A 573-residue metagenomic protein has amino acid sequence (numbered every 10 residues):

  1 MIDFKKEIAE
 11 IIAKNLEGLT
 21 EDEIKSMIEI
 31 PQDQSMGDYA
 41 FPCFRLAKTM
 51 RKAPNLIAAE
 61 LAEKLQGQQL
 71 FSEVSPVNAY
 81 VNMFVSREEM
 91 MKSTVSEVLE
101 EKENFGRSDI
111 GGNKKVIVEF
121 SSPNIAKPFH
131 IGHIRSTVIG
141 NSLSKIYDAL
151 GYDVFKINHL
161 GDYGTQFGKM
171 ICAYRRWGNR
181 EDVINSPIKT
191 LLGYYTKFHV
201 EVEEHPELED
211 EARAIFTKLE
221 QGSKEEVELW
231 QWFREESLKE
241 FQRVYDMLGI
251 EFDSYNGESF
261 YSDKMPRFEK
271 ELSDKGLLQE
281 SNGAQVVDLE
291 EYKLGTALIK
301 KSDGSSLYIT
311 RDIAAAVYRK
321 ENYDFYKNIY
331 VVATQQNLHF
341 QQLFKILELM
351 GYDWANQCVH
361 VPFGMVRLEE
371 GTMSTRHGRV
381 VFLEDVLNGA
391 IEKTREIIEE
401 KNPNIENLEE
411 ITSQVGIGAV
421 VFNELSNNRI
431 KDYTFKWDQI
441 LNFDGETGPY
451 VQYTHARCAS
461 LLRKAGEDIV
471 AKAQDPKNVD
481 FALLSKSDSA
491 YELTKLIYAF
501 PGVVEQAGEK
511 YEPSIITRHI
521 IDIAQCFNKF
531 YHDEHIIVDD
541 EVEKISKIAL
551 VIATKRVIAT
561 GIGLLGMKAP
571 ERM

Functional and structural regions predicted by a protein language model:
M1-K92, E103, R107-M573: Non-catalytic interaction-recognition regions
K92-V98: Short, charged, solvent-exposed linker or helix-capping segments at domain edges/interfaces that act as flexible hinges
